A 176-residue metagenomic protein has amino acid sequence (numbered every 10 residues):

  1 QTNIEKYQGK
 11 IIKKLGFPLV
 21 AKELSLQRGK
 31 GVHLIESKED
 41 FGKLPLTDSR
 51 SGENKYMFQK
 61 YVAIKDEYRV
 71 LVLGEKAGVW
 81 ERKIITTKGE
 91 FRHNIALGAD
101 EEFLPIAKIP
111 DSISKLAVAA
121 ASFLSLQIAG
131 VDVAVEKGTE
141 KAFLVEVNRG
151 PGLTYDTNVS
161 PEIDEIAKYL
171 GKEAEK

Functional and structural regions predicted by a protein language model:
Q1-G31: A conserved helix-loop-beta module that forms one wall/lid of the active-site cleft in ATP-utilizing catalytic domains
K6-Y7, D40-K43, K141: Short, conserved charged micro-motifs
L19, G78, A129, F143-V145: Protein kinase-like catalytic core scaffold
V20, M57, E67, L144-E146: Short hydrophobic-acidic sequence motifs that mark active-site Asp/Glu residues
R28-A121: Phosphate-binding site of ATP-dependent enzymes
Y56, L126-A129: PAS/PAS-like sensory domains
K108, S122, L126, V135-K176: C-terminal active-site "lid" helix and adjoining low-complexity regulatory extension at the edge of ATP-using catalytic
V131-V133: Hydrophobic residue at the +6 position relative to the catalytic HRD Asp in the kinase catalytic loop
